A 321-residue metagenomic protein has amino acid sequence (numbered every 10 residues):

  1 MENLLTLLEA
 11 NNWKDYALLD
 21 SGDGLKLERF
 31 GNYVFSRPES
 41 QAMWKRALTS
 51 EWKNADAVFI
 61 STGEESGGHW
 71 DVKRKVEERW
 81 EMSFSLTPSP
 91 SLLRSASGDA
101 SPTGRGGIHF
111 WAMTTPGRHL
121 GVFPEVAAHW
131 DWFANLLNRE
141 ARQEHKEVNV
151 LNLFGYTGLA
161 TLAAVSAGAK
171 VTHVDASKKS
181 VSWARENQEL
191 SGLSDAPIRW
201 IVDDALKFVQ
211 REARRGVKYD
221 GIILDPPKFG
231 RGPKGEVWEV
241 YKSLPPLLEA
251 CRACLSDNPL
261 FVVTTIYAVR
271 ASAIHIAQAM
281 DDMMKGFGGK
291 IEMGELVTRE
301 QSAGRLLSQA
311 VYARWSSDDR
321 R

Functional and structural regions predicted by a protein language model:
K14-E28, F35-T87, G106-P124, D131: Non-catalytic substrate-recognition/targeting regions of SAM-dependent transferases
S85-G107, N138-V148, D318-R321: Intrinsic disorder/low-complexity segments
E147-Y156: Conserved class I S-adenosyl-L-methionine
T157-A169: Conserved SAM-binding loop of SAM-dependent methyltransferases across substrates and taxa, primarily the Class I
K170-D175: Conserved SAM-binding motif I beta-strand of class I
S177-I223: S-adenosyl-L-methionine
A205-F208, E212-G286: S-adenosylmethionine
P259-R321: C-terminal catalytic and target-recognition region of SAM-dependent MTase-like enzymes, primarily methyltransferases
